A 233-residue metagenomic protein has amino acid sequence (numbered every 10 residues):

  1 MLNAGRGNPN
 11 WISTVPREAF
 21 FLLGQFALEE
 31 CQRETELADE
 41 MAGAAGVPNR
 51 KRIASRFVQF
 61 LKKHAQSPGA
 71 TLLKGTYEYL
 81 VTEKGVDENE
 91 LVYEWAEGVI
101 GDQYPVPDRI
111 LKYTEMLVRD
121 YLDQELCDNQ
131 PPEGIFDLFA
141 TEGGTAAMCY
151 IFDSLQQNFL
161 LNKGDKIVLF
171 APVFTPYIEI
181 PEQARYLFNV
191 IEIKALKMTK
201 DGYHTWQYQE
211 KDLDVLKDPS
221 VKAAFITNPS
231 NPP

Functional and structural regions predicted by a protein language model:
M1-L37: N-terminal glycine-rich, Lys/His-bearing helix-loop that initiates the first secondary-structure elements of many
T35, E40-P233: Conserved core of the PLP fold type I
